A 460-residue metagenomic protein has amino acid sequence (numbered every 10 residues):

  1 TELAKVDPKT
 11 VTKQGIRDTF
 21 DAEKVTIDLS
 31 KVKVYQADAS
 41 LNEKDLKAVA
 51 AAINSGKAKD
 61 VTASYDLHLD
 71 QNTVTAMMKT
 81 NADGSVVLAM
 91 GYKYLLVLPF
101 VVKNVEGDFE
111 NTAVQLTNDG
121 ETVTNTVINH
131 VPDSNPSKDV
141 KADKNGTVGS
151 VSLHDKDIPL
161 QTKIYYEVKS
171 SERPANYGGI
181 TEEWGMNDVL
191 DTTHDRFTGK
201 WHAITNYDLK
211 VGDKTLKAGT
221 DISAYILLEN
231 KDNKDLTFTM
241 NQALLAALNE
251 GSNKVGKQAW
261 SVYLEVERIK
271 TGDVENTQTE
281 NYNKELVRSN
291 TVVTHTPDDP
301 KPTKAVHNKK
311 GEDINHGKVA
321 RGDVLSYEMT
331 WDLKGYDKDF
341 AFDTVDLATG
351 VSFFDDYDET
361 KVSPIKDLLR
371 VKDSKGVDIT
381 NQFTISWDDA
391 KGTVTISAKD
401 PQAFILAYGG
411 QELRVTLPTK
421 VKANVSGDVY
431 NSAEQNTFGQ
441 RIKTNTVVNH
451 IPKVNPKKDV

Functional and structural regions predicted by a protein language model:
T1-T19, K156-W184, V319-T349: Short beta-strand elements of extracellular/lumenal beta-sandwich folds
E2-A4, V34, F100, Q115 (+7 more regions): Hydrophobic beta-strand positions in extracellular immunoglobulin-like domains
T10, Q36-E43, V87-A89, L96-V102 (+12 more regions): Long, low-complexity, polar and repeat-rich extracellular regions of very large Gram-negative surface proteins
T12-M78, I180-M240, D343-A398: A surface/secretory-pathway sequence property marking extracellular, secreted, or lumenal proteins enriched
D70-E110, N118, T162, E167-K169 (+3 more regions): Low-complexity, intrinsically disordered segments enriched in Ser/Thr together with acidic residues
L95, F100, G107-L153, D157 (+4 more regions): Extracellular/luminal low-complexity Ser/Thr/Pro-rich, glycosylation-prone repeat/linker regions
